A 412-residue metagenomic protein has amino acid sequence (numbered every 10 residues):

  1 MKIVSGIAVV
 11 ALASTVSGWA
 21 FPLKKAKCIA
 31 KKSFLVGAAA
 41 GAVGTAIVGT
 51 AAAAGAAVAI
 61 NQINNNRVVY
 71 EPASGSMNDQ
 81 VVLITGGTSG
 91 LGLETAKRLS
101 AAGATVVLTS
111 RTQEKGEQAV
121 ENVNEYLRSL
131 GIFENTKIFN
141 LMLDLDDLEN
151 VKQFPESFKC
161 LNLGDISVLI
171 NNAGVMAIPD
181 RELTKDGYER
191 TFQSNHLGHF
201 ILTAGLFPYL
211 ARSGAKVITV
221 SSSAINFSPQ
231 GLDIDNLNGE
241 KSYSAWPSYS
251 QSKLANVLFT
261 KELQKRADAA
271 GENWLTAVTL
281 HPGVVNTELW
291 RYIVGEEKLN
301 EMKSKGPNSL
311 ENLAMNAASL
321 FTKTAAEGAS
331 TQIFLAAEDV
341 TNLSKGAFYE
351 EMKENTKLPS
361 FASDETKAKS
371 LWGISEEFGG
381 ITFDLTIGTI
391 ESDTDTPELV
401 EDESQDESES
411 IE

Functional and structural regions predicted by a protein language model:
K2-A20: N-terminal chloroplast transit peptides
A13, W19-L83, R128, T366-E412: Non-catalytic terminal and boundary segments that flank Rossmann-like NAD(P)-dependent oxidoreductase
G49-A57, N61-L299, I381-E391: Rossmann-fold NAD(P)H-dependent dehydrogenase/reductase core
A101, A336-V340, G380: Residues at helix-coil transition
A119, N256-F259, G328-Q332, L371 (+1 more regions): Alpha-helical packing segments of well-folded alpha/beta enzyme cores
V151, S252, P307-T356, E365-K367: C-terminal helical subdomain
V217, A277-T279, Q332, G346-Y349 (+1 more regions): A recurrent short beta-strand within the Rossmann-like NAD(P)-dependent oxidoreductase core
